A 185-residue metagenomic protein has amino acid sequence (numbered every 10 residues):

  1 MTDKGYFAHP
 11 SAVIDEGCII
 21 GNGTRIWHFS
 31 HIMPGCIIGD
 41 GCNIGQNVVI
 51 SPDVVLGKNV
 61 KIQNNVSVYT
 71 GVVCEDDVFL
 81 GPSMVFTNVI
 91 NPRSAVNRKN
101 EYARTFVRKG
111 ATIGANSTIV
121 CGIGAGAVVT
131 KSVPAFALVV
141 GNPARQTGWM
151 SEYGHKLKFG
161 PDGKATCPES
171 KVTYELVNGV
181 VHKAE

Functional and structural regions predicted by a protein language model:
M1-S11, G23, V72, D77 (+7 more regions): Terminal amphipathic alpha-helical/low-complexity segments used for targeting or macromolecular assembly
T2-K4, C18, R25-V120: Flexible, glycine/small-residue-enriched loop-and-beta-strand segment within the central core of proteins
D53, K131-S132: Conserved functional loop/turn residues at catalytic and ligand-binding sites
